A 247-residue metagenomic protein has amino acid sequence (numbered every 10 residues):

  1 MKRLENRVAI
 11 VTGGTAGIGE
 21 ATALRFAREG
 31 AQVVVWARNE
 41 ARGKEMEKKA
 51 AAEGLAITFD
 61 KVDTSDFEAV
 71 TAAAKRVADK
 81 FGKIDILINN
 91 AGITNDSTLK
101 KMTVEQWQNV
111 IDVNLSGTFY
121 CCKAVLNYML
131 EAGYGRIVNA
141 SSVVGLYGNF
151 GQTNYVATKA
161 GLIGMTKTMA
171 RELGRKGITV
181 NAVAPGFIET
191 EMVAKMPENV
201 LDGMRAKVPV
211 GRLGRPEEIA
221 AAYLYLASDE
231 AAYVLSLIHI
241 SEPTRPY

Functional and structural regions predicted by a protein language model:
V8, T15-A16: Conserved glycine-rich cofactor-binding loop
E40, K61-A72, V104, E217-E218: The beta1-alpha1 cofactor-binding region of Rossmann-like NAD(H)/NADP(H)-dependent oxidoreductases
T98-L99, Q106-I111, V193, M204: Substrate-binding pocket helix/loop in short-chain dehydrogenase/reductase
C122, T158, T166: Active-site helix of classical SDR
N127, R171-R175, A232: Alpha-helical segment proximal to the catalytic Tyr-Lys
S142: Residue(s) in the substrate-gating loop at a strand-loop-helix junction that position the organic substrate next
I238-H239, P246-Y247: Single conserved hydrophobic/aromatic residue that forms the stacking wall/gate of nucleotide- or nucleobase-binding
